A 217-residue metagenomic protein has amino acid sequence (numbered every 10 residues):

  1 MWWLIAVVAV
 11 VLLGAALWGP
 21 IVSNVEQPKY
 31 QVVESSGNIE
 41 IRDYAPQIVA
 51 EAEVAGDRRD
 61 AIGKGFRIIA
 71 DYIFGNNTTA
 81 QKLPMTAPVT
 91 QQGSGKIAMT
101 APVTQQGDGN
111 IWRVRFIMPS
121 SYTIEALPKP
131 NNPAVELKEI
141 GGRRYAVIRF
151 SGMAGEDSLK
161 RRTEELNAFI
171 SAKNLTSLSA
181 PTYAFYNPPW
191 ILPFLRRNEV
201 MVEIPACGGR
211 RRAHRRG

Functional and structural regions predicted by a protein language model:
M1-G217: A solvent-exposed interaction/effector surface
